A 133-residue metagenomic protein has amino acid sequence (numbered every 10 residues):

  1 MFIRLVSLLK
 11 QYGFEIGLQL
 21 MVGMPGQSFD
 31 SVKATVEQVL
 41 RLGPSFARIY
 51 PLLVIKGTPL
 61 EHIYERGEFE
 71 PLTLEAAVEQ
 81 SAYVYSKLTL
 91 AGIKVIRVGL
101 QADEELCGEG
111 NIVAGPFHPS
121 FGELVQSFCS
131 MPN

Functional and structural regions predicted by a protein language model:
M1-N133: C-terminal scaffold of the Radical SAM
